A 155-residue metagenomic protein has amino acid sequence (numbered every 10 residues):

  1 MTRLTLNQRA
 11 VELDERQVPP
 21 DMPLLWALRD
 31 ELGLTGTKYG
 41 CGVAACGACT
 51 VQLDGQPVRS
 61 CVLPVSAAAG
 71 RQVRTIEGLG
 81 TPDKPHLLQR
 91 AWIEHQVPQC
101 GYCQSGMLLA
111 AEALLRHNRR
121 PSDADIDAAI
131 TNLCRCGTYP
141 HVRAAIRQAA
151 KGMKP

Functional and structural regions predicted by a protein language model:
M1-P155: Signature of N-terminal electron-transfer/Fe-S-associated modules in redox systems
